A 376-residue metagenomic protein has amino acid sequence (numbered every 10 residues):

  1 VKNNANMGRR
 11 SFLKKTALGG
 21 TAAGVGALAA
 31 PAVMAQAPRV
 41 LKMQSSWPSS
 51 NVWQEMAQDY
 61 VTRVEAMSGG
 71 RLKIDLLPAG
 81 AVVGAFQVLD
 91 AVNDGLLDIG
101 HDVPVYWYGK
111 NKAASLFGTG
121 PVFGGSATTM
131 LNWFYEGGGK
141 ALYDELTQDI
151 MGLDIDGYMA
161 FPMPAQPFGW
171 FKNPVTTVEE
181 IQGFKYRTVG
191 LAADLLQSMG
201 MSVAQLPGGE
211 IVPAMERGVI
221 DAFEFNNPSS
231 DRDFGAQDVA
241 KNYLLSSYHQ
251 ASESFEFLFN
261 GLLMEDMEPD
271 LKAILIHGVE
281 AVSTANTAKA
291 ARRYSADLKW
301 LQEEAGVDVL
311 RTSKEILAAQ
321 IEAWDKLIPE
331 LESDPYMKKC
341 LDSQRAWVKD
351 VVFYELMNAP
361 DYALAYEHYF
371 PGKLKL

Functional and structural regions predicted by a protein language model:
K2, N6-A27, A35-M130, Q148-L376: N-terminal secretory/targeting leader peptides
A127-E145: A gly/proline- and charged-residue-enriched helix-loop-helix capping module
